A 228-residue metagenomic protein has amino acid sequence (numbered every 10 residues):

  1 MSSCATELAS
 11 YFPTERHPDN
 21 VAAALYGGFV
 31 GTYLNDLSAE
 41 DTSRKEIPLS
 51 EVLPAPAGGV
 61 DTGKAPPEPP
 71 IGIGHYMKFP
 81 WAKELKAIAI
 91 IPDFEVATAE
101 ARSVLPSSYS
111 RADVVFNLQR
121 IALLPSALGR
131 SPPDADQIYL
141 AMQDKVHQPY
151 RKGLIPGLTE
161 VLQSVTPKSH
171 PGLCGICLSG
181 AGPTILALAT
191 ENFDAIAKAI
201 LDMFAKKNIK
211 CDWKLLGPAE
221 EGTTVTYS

Functional and structural regions predicted by a protein language model:
M1-I73, F79: Gly/Ser-rich oxyanion-binding loop with an adjacent helix/lid that shapes the negatively charged ligand pocket
P18-D19, Y26-G27, K83-K86, G172-C174 (+1 more regions): Short coil/turn connectors at secondary-structure junctions
A24-Y26, Y33, A89-D93, L178-G180: Short beta-strand segments
N35-L37, D93-E95, T190-N192: Short loop segments at secondary-structure junctions
G74, K86-I91: Membrane-embedded alpha-helical bundle segments of multi-pass proteins
W81-E84, F116-L118, C177-S179: Short, flexible turn/loop "capping" segments at secondary-structure junctions
A89-G153: Active-site rim beta-loop-alpha module in soluble metabolic enzymes
A127-S228: Glycine-rich, charge-dense phosphate/pyrophosphate-binding loop(s) and the adjacent flexible "lid"/catalytic subdomain
